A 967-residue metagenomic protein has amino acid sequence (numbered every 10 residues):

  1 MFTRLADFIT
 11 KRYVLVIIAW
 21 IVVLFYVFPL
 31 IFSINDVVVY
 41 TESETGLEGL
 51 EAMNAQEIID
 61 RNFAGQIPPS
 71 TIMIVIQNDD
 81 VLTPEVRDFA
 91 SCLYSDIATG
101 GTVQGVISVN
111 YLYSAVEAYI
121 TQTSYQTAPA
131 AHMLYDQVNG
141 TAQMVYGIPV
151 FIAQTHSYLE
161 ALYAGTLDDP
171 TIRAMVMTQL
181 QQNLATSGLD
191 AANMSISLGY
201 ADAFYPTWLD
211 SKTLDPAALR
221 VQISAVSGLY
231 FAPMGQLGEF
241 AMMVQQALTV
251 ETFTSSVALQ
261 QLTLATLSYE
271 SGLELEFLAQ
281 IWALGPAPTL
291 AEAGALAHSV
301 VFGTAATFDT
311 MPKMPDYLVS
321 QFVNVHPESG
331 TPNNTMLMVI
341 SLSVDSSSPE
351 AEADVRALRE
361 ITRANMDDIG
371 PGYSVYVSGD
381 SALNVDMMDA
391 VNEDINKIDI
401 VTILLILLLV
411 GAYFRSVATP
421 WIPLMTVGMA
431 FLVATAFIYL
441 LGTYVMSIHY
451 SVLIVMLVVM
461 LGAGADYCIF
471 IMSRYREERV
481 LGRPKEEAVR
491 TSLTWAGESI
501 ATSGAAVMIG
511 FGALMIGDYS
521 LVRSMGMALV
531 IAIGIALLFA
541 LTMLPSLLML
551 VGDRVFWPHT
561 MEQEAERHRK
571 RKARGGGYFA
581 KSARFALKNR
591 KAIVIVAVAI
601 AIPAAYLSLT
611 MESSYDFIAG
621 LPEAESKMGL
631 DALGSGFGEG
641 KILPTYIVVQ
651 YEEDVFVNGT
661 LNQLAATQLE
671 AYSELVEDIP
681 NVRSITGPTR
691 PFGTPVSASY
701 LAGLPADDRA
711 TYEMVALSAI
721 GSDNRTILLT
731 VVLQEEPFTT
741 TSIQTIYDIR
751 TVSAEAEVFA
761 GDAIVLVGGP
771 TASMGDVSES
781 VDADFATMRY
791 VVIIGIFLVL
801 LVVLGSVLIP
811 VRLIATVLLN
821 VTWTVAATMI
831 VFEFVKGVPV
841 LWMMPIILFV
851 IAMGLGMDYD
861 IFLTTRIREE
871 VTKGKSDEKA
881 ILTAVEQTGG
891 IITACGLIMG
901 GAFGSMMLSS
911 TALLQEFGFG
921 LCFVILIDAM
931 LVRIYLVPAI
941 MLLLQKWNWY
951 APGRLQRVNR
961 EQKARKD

Functional and structural regions predicted by a protein language model:
M1-E42, Q143, G147, H156-D168 (+10 more regions): Membrane-embedded transmembrane helical bundles of large multi-pass transporters/channels
G49-I67, D79-S381, E612-I809, L813-F834 (+1 more regions): Structured non-transmembrane domains adjacent to transmembrane bundles in polytopic membrane proteins
S70-Q77: Acidic/histidine-rich, surface-exposed loop or edge segments in extracytoplasmic proteins
